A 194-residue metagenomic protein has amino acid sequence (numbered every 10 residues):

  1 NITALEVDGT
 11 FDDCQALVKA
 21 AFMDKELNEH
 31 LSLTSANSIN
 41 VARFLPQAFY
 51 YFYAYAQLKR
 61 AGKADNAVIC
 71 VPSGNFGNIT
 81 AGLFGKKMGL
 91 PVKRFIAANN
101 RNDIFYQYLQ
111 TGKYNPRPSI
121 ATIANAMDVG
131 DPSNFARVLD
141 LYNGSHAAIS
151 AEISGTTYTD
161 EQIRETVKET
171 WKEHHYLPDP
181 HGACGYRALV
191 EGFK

Functional and structural regions predicted by a protein language model:
N1-K194: PLP-dependent amino-acid enzyme catalytic core
